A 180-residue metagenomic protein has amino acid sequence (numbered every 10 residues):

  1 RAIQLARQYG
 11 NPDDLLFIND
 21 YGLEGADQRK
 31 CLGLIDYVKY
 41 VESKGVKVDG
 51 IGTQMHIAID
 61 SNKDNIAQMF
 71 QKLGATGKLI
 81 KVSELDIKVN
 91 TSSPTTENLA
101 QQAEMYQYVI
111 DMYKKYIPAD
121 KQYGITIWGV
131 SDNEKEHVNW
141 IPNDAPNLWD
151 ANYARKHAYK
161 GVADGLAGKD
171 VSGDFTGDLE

Functional and structural regions predicted by a protein language model:
R1, C31-Y37, A103-Y108: Well-ordered, non-membrane alpha-helical segments in soluble/globular domains
R1-C31, K81-E84, G124-V130: Aromatic-lined carbohydrate-recognition surfaces of secreted/lumenal glycan-active proteins
Q8, D36, K160, D164: Charged/polar, solvent-exposed surface patches and flexible loops
Y9, D14-D20, L34-S61, I66-T91: Aromatic- and acid-rich polysaccharide-binding/catalytic face of secreted or lumenal carbohydrate-active enzymes
A26-D27, M55-I59, T95-L99: Short, surface-exposed loop/turn motifs that are enriched in glycine and acidic residues and include a nearby proline
A26-Q28, S61-K63, K135: Short acidic, gly/pro-rich beta-turn/loop elements at beta-sheet edges and active-site/ligand-binding grooves
A26-V41, N139-D150: Short, electropositive alpha-helical surface patch
D64-L179: Aromatic-rich peripheral "rim/lid" segments of glycoside hydrolase catalytic domains that contact and position glycan
